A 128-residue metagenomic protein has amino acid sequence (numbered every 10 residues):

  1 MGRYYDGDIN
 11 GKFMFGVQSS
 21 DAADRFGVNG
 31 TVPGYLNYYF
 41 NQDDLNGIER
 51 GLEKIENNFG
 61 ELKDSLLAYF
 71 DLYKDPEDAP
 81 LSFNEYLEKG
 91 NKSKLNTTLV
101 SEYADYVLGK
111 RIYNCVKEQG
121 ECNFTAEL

Functional and structural regions predicted by a protein language model:
M1-C122, A126-L128: Acidic (Asp/Glu-rich) sequence patches and key acidic residues that form negatively charged surfaces used
